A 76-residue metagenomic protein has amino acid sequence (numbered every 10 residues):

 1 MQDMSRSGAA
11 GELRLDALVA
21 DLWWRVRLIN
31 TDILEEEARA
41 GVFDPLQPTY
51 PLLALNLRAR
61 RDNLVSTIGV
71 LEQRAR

Functional and structural regions predicted by a protein language model:
M1-E12, A38-P45: Short, charge-rich amphipathic alpha-helices with coiled-coil/heptad character
S7, R25, L34-E36, S66: A generic signature of intrinsically disordered, low-complexity regions enriched in glycine/proline and charged/polar
A10, R14-D21, T49, L53-N56: Non-transmembrane, amphipathic alpha-helical segments
V19-L22, V26-I29, L64, L71: Non-transmembrane coiled-coil alpha-helices
R27-L52: Short E/K-rich amphipathic alpha-helical oligomerization segments
R58-R76: Amphipathic alpha-helical coiled-coil segments
